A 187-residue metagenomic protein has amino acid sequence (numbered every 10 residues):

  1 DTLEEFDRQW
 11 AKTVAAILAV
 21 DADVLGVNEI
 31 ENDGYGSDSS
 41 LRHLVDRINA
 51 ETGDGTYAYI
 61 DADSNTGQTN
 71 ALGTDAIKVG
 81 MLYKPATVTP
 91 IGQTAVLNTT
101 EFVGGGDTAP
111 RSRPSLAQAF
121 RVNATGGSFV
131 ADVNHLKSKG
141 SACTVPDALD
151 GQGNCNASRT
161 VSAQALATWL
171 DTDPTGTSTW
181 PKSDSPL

Functional and structural regions predicted by a protein language model:
D1-L187: Divalent cation-coordinating acidic motifs and surrounding scaffolds that mediate Ca2+/Mg2+/Mn2+/Zn2+-dependent binding
